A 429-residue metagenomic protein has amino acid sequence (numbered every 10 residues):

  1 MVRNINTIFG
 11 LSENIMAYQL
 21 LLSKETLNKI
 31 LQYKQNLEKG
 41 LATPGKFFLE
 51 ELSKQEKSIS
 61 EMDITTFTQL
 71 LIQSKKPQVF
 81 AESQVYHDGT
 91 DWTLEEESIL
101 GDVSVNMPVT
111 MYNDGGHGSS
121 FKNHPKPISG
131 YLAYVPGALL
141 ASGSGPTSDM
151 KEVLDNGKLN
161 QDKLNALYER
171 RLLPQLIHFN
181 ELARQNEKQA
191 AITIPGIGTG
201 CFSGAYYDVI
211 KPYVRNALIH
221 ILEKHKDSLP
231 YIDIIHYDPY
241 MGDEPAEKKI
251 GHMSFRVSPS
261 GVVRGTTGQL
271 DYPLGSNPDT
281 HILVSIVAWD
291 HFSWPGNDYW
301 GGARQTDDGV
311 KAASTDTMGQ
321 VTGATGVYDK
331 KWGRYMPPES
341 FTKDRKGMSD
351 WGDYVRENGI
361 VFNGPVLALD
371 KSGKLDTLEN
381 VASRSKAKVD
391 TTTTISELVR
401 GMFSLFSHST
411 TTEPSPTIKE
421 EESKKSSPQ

Functional and structural regions predicted by a protein language model:
M1-R3, K386-Q429: Non-Sec secretion/translocation targeting segments of pathogen effectors
M1-T392: Macrodomain-like recognition of ADP-ribose-binding/processing modules
